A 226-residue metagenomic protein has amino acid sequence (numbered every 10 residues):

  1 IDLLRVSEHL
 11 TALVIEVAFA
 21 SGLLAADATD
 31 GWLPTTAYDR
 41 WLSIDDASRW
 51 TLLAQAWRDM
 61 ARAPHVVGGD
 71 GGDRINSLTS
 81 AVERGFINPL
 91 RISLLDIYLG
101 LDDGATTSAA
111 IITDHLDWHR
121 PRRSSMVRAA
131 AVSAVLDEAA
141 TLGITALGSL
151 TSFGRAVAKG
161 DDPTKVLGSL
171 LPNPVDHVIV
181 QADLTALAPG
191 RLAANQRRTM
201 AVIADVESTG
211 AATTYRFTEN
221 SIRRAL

Functional and structural regions predicted by a protein language model:
L4-A20, A25-A26, S125-L142: Short amphipathic alpha-helical interaction segments
A26-A37, R74-E83: Charged, low-complexity, helix/coiled-coil-prone segments
T29-R49, L150-L167: Short, cationic-aromatic polyanion-contact patches
R58, R62-L226: Extended alpha-helical interface modules used as scaffolds for assembling large macromolecular complexes
